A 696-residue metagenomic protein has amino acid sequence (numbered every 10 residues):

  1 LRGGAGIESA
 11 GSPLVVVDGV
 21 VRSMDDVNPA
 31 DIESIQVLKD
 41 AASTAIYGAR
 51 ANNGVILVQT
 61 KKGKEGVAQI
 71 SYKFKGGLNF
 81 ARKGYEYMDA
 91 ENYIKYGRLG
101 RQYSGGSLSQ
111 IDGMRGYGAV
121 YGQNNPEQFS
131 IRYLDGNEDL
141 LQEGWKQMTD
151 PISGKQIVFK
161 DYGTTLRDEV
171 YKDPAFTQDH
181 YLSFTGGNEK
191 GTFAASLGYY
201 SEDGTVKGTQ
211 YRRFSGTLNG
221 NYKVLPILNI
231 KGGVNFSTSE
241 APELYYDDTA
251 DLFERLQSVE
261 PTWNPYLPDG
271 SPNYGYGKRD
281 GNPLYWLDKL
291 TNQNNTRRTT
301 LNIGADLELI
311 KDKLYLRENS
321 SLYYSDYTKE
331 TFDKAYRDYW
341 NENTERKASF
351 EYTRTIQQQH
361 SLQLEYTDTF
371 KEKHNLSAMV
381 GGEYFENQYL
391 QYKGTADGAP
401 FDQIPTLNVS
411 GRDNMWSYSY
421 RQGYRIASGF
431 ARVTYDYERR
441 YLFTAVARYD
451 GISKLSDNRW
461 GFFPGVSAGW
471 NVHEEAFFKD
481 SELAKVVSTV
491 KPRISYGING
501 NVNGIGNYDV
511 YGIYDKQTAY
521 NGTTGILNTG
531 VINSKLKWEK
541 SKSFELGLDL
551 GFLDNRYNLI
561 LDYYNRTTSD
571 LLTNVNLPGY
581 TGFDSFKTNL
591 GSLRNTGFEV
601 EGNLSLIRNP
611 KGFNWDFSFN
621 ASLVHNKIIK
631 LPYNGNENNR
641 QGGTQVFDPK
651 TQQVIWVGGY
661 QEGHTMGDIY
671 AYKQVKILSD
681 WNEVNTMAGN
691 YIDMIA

Functional and structural regions predicted by a protein language model:
R2, L14-D18, S34-L38, V55-Q59 (+3 more regions): Soluble periplasmic/extracytoplasmic beta-strand elements of cell-envelope proteins
G6-E8, R22-M24, A41-I46, G63-G66 (+7 more regions): Short beta-strands and strand-coil junctions in structured, solvent-facing domains, enriched
I7-S9, P13, K64-K207, Y245-D248 (+4 more regions): Residues embedded in well-ordered regular secondary structure
A10-S12, A30-I32, A41, A51-V55 (+2 more regions): Extracytoplasmic
S12, R213, N219-L228, G233-T238 (+3 more regions): Extracellular/periplasmic, surface-exposed regions of secreted and cell-surface proteins
P13, D18-A45: Short acidic/polar hinge/loop motifs at secondary-structure boundaries that mediate gating or recognition
V27-A30, Y47-N52, T209-R212, Y246 (+1 more regions): Short, glycine-/polar-rich solvent-exposed loops and beta-turns at beta-strand/coil boundaries
Y85, A90-M148, S237-G275, K393-T395 (+4 more regions): A surface-exposed, glycine/aromatic-enriched loop/edge motif typical of exported proteins
